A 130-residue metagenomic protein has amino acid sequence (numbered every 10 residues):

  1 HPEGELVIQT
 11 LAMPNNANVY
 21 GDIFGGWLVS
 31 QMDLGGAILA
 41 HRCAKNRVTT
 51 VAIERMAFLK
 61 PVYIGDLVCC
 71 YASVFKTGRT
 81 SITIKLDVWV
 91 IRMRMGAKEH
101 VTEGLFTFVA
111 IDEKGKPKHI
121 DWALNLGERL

Functional and structural regions predicted by a protein language model:
H1-A52, V109-L130: Hot-dog-fold acyl-thioester-processing enzymes
H1-E3, L34-Y71, F75-T77, S81-I82 (+1 more regions): Hydrophobic beta-strand-centered segment that forms part of the acyl-chain substrate-binding groove
P2-I8, Y63-I64, F75-L130: HotDog/MaoC-like acyl-thioester-processing domains
P14-N16, I53-K60, V90-R92: Short, well-ordered turn and helix-capping elements at secondary-structure junctions
